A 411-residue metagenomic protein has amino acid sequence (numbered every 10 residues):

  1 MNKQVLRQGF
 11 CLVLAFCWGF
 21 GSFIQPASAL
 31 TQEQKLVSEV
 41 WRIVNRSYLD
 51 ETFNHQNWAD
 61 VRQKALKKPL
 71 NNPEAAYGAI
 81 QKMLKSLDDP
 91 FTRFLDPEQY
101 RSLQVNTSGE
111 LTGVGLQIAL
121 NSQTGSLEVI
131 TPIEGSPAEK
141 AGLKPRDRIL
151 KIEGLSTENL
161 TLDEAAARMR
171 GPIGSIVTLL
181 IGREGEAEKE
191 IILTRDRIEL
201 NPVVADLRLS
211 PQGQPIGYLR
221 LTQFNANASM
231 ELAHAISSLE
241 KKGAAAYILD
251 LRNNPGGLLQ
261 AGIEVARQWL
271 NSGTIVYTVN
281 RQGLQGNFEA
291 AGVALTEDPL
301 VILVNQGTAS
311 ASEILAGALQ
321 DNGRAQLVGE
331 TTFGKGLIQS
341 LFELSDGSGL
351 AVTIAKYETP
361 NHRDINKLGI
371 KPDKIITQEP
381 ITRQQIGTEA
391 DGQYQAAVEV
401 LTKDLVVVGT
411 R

Functional and structural regions predicted by a protein language model:
N2-R93: Terminal targeting/pro-maturation regions of precursor/exported proteins
V40, A79, M83, L116 (+9 more regions): Terminal peptide-recognition signature
W41-L49, Q63-L70, A79-T92, K151-G154 (+7 more regions): Sec-exported extracytoplasmic/periplasmic mature domains
T52-S126, I176-V177, R183-A205, V406-G409: Extended, small/polar residue-biased N-terminal targeting/export presequences and adjacent propeptide/linker tracts
G109-K151, L155-E158, A226, A355: PDZ/PDZ-like domain segments forming the peptide/carboxylate-binding groove, activating on the N-terminal beta-strands
E139, E153-S156, D163-K335, Q339-S340: Cleft-lining beta-strand/loop regions that shape enzyme active-site pockets
I365, Q384-T388, G392-R411: Conserved functional hotspot residues or short segments at active or partner-binding sites across diverse domains
